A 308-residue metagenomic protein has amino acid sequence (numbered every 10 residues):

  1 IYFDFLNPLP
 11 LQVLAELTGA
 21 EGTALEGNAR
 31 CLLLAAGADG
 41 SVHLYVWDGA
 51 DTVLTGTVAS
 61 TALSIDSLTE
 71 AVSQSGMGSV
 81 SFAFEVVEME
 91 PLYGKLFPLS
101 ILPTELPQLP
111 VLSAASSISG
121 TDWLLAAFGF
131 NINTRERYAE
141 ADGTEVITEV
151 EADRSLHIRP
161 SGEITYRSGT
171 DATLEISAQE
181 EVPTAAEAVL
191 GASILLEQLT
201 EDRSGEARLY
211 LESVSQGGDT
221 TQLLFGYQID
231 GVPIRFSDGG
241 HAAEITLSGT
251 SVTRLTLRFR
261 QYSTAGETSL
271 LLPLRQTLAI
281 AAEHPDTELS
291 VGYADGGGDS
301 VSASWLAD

Functional and structural regions predicted by a protein language model:
I1-A186: Preferential activation on post-signal-peptide N-terminal prodomains/segments of secreted or lumenal proteins
I1-Y2, T121-S168, E206-S251, L257-F259 (+1 more regions): Exposed beta-strand-loop-beta-strand "reactive/processing" segments of non-cytosolic proteins
P10-E16, L54-T55, A192, R203 (+2 more regions): Generic ordered-secondary-structure signal
L54-T57, R235, Y262-S269: A short, polar/proline- and glycine-enriched secondary-structure boundary/capping micro-motif
T61-S64, G231, P273: Helix N-terminus capping/helix-initiation residues
A114-A127, A178-G218, T264-S302, L306: Short, non-transmembrane alpha-helical segments in secretory-pathway proteins
D171, D238, E267-L271: Surface-exposed beta-strand edges and their flanking turn/coil or helix-capping segments
